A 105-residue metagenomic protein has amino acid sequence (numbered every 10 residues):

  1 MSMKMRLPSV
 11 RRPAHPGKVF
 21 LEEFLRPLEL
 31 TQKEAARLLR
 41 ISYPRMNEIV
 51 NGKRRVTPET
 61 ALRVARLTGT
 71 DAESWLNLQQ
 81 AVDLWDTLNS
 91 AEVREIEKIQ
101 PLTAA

Functional and structural regions predicted by a protein language model:
M1-M3, A105: General marker for long, soluble alpha-helical cores
K4-L30: A short, Lys/Arg-rich alpha-helix, primarily the initiator
L25, A36, A65: The alpha-helix within a helix-turn-helix
L30-E48: Short alpha-helical DNA-recognition segment
S42, K53, T68, Q79-V82: The DNA-recognition helices of helix-turn-helix-type DNA-binding domains
K53-R66: Short, basic-rich loop-to-helix N-cap that marks the start of a DNA-contacting helix
L76-A105: Short, charged recognition helix plus adjacent turn of helix-turn-helix-like nucleic-acid-binding domains
